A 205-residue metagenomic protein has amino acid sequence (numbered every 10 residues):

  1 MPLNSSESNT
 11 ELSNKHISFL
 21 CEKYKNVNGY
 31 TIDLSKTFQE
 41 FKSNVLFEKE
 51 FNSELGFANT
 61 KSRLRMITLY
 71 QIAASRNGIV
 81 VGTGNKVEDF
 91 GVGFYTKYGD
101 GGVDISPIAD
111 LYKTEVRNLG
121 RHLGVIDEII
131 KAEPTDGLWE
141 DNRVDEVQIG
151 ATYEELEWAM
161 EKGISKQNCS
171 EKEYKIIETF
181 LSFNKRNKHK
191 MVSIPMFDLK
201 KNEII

Functional and structural regions predicted by a protein language model:
M1-D89: ATP-dependent adenylation/nucleotidyltransferase module used to activate substrates
S8, L64-I67, L111, G150 (+2 more regions): Conserved active-site and cofactor/substrate-binding residues in soluble primary-metabolism enzymes
N14, Y70, T114-R117, R121 (+2 more regions): Predominant activation on well-ordered alpha-helical scaffold segments within soluble catalytic domains
L20-K23, E48, R76, L119 (+2 more regions): Change "in soluble alpha/beta enzymes" to "in soluble alpha/beta proteins
C21-T31, E50-K61, V81-F94, K131-R143 (+1 more regions): A short, terminal or domain-edge coil/loop segment
E22-N28, E54-A58, P107-E115, Y153-K166: Short, basic, helix/turn surface patches
F57, I79-A151: Catalytic subdomain that performs nucleotidyl-dependent activation
G101, D141-I205: Peripheral terminal appendages
